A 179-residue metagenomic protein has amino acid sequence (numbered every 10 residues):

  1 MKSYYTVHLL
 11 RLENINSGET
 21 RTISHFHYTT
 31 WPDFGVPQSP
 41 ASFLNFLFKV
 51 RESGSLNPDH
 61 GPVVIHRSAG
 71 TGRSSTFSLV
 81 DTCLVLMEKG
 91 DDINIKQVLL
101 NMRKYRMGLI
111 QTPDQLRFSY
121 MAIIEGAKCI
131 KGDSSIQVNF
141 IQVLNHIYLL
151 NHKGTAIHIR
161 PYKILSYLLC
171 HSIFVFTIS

Functional and structural regions predicted by a protein language model:
M1-S179: Cys-based phosphatases of the PTP/DUSP/CDC25 superfamily and their flanking regulatory architecture
